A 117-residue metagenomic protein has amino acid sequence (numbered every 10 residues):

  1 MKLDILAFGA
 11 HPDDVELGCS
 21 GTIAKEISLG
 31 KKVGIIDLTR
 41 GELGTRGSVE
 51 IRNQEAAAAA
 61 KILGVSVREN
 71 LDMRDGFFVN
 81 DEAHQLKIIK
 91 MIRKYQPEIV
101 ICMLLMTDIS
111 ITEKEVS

Functional and structural regions predicted by a protein language model:
M1-Q96: Active-site rim/loop-helix segments in enzyme catalytic domains that contact anionic ligands
M91-S117: Active-site adenylate/phosphate-handling loop in enzymes that bind or generate adenylated species
